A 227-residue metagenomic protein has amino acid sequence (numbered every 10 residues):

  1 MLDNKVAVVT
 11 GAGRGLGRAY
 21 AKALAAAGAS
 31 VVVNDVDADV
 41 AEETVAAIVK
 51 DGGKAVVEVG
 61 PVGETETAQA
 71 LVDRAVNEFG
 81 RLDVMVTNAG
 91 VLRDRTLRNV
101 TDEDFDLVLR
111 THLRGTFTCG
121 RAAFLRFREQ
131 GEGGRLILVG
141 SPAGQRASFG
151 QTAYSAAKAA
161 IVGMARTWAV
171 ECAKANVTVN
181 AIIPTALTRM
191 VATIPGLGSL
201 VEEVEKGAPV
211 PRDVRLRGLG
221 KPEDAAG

Functional and structural regions predicted by a protein language model:
L2-V32: Canonical Rossmann dinucleotide-binding motif of NAD(H)/NADP(H)-dependent dehydrogenases/reductases, specifically
A38-D39, V59-A70, D102: The beta1-alpha1 cofactor-binding region of Rossmann-like NAD(H)/NADP(H)-dependent oxidoreductases
T96-L97, T101-D106: Substrate-binding pocket helix/loop in short-chain dehydrogenase/reductase
V100, A147-S155, T167: Active-site loop-to-helix junction immediately N-terminal to the catalytic Tyr of the SDR YXXXK motif in Rossmann-fold
G120, A157, A165: Active-site helix of classical SDR
S141: Residue(s) in the substrate-gating loop at a strand-loop-helix junction that position the organic substrate next
E202-G227: C-terminal helical subdomain
